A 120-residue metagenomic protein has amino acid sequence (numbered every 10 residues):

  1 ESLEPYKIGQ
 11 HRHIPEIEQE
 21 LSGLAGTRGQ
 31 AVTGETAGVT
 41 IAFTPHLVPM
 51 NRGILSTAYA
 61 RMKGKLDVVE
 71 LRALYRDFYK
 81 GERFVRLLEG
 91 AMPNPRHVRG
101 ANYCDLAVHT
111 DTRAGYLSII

Functional and structural regions predicted by a protein language model:
E1-I120: C-terminal substrate-binding/catalytic lobe of Rossmann-fold NAD(P)-dependent oxidoreductases
